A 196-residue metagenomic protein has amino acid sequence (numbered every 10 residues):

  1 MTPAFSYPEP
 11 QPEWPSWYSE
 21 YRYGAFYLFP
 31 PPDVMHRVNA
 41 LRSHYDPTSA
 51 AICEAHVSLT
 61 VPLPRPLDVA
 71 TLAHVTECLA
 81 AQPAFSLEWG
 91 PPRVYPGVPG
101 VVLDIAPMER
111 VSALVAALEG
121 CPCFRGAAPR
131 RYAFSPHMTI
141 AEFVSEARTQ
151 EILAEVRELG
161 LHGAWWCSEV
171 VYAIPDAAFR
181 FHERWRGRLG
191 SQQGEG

Functional and structural regions predicted by a protein language model:
M1-G196: Histidine-dependent nucleotide/RNA phosphoesterase domain, centered on the 2H-phosphoesterase fold with its duplicated
